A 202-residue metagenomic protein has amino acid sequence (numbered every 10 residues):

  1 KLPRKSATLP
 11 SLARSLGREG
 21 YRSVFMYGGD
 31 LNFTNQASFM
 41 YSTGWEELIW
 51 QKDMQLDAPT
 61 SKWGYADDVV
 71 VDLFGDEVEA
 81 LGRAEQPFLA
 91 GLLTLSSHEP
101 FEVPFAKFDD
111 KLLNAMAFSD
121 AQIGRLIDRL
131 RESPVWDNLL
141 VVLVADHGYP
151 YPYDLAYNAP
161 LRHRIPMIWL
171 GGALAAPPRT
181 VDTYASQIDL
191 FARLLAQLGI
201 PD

Functional and structural regions predicted by a protein language model:
K1-D202: Solvent-exposed soluble domains appended to multi-pass membrane proteins
